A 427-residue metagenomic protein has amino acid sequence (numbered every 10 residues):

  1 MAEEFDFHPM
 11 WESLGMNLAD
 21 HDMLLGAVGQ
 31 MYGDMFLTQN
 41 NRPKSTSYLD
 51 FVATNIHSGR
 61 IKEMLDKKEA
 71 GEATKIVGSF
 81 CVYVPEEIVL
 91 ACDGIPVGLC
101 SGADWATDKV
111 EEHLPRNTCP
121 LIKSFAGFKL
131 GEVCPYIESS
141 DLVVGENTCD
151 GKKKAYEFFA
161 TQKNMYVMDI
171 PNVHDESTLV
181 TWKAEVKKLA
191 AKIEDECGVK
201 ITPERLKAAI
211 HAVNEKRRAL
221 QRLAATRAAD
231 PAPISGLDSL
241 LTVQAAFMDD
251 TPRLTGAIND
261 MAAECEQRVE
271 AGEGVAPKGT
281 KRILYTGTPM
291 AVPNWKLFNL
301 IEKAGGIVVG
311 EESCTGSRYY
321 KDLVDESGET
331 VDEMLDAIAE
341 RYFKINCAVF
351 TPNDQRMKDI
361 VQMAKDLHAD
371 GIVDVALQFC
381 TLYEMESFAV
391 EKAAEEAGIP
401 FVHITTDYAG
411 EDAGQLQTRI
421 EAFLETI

Functional and structural regions predicted by a protein language model:
A2-E3, H8-K75, K187, A191-Y320 (+1 more regions): A charged, amphipathic alpha-helical module
G71, V82-Y83, I88-G102, K109-V110 (+2 more regions): Redox- and metal-dependent alpha/beta enzyme cores, enriched for Fe-S-associated oxidoreductases and cofactor-handling
I76, D141-L142, G371: Structural motif
F80, L284-T286, V375: Short hydrophobic segments within beta-strands
C100-A106, D169-H174, E312-G316, T406-Y408: Short, acidic/turn-prone active-site loops that include or flank metal/cofactor- and phosphate-binding residues
N117-E132, A348-Q362: Glycine-rich, highly charged phosphate/nucleotide-binding loops
F128-K192: Acidic/His-rich segments in extracytoplasmic proteins that coordinate ligands and/or metal ions
R356-I427: TerminUS-proximal long segments
